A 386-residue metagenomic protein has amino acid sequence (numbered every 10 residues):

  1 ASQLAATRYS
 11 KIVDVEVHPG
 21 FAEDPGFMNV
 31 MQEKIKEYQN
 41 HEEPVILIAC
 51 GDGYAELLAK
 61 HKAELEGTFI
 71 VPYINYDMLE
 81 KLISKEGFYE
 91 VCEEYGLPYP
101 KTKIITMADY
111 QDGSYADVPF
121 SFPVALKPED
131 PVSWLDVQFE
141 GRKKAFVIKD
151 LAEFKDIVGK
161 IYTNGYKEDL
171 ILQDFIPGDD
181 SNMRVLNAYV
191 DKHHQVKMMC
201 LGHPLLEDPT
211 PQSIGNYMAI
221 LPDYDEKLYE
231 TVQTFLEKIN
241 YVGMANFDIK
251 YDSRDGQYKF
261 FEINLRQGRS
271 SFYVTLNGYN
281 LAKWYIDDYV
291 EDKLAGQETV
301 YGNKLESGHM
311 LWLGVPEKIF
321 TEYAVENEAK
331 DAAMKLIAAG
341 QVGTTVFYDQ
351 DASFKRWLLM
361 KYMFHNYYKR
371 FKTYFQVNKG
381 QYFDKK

Functional and structural regions predicted by a protein language model:
A1-I74, Q111-D112, F364-Y368: ATP-binding N-terminal substructure of ATP-dependent carboxylate-amine bond-forming enzymes
K81-I171: Active-site nucleotide/adenylate-binding loops and adjacent lid/helix of ATP-dependent enzymes
I148-D208, D223-E230, Y251, Q257-K259: Phosphate-binding site of ATP-dependent enzymes
I171-L172, M244-N246, G296-N303: Flexible, glycine/charged-enriched surface loops at secondary-structure junctions
L205-Y217, N264-G278: Glycine-rich phosphate/pyrophosphate-binding beta-alpha loops
P211-I214, D223-F247: Oxyanion-binding "anion nests"
L236-F272: Conserved metal-phosphate-binding beta-hairpin within the catalytic cores of diverse ATP-dependent phosphoryl-transfer
D287-K386: Peripheral (often C-terminal) accessory segments that flank ATP-dependent C-N-forming ligase machineries
